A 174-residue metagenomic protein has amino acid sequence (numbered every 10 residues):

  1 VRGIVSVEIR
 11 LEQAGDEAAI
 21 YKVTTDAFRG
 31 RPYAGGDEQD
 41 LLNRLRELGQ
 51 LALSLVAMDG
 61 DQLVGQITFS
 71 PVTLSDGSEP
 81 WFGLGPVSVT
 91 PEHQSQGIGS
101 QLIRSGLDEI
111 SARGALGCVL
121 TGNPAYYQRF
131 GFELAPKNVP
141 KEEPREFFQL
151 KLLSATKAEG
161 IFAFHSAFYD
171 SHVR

Functional and structural regions predicted by a protein language model:
V1-V5: Short, Lys/Arg-enriched N-terminal segments with co-localized hydrophobic residues within the first ~10-30 amino acids
V7-I20: A short beta-loop-alpha structural element at the N-terminal edge of CoA-dependent acyl/N-acetyltransferase catalytic
Y21, A27-T73: Active-site rim helix/loop that mediates acceptor-substrate recognition in acyltransferases
A27, E109, Y126: Short alpha-helical functional segments enriched in proximate histidine and acidic residues
S78-P91: Conserved acetyl-CoA binding element of GNAT-fold acetyltransferases
V89, S95-D108, L120: Conserved acetyl-CoA-binding loop-helix of GNAT-fold acetyltransferases
A112-L116, T121-R145: Conserved active-site alpha-helix within GNAT-family acetyltransferase domains
P140-R174: C-terminal "cap" of GNAT-fold acetyltransferases
